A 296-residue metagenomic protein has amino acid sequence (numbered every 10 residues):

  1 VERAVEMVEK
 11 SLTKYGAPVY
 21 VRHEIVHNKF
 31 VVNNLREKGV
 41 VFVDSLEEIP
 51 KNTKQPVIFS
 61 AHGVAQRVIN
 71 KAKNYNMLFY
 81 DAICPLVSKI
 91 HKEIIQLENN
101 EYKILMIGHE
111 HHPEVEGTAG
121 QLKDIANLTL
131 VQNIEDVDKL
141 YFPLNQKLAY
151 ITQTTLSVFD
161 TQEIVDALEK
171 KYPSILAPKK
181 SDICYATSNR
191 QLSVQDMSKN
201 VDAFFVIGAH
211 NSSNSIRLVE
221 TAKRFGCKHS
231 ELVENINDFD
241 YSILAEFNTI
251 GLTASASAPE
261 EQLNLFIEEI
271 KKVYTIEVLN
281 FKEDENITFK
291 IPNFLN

Functional and structural regions predicted by a protein language model:
V1-A254, E260-N296: The feature marks the mature, well-folded catalytic cores of soluble enzymes
